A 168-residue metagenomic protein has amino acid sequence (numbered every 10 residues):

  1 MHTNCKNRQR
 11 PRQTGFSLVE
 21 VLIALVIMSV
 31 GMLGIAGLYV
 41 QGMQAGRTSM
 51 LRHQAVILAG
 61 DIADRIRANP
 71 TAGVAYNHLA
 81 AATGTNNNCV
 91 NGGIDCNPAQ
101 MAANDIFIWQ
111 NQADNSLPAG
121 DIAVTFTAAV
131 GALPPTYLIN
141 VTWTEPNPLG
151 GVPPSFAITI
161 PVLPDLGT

Functional and structural regions predicted by a protein language model:
M1-F16: N-terminal leader/signal peptides at the extreme start of proteins
T14, G34-A36, A81-T83: Short hydrophobic/aromatic-rich motifs at helix boundaries and adjacent loops
T14-V26: N-terminal signal-anchor/signal peptide hydrophobic helix marking the start of the first transmembrane segment
S17, L33, Q54: Active-site phosphate/pyrophosphate-handling residues
I23, Q44-M50, I57-T168: Flexible, low-complexity segments enriched in proline/glycine/serine and punctuated by aromatic residues
I27-G46: C-terminal juxtamembrane segment of a hydrophobic transmembrane alpha-helix
